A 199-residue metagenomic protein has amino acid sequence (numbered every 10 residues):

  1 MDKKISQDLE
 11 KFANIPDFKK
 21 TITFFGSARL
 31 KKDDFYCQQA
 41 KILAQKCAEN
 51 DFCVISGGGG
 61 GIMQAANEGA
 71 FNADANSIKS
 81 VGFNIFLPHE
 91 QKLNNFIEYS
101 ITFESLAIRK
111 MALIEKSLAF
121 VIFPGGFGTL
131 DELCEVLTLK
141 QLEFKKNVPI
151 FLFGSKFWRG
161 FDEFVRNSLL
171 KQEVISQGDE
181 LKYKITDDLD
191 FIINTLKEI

Functional and structural regions predicted by a protein language model:
D2-G82: Glycine-rich beta-alpha loop segments
K32-D33, E90-Q91, W158-F161: Short, charged/polar "capping" segments at the starts of alpha-helices and the immediately preceding loops
A40-K41, F71, V136-K140, R166-L170: Short, solvent-exposed amphipathic alpha-helical segments in soluble enzyme and RNA/protein-processing domains
G61-I122: Acidic/glycine-enriched connector segments
S77-F86, F123, L137-F161, Q177-G178: Short, acidic/small-residue loops that bind anionic groups at enzyme active sites
S100-L106, L181-I192: Short acidic-hydrophobic, aromatic-tinged amphipathic segments that line or gate anion-handling sites
T102-K145, P149-F153: Active-site/ligand-binding-proximal alpha/beta "capping" segment
K156-D187: Short, glycine-/small-residue-rich phosphate/pyrophosphate-handling segment
